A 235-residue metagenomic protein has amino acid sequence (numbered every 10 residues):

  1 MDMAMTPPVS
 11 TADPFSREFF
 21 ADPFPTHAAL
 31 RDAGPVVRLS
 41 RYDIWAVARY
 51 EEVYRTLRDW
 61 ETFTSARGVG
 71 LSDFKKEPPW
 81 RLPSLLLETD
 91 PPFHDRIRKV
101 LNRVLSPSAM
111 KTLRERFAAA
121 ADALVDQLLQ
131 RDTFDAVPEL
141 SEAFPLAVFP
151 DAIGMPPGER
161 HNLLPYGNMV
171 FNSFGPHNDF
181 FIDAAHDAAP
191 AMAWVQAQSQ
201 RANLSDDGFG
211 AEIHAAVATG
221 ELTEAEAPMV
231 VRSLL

Functional and structural regions predicted by a protein language model:
M1-V137, S141, L146-L164, N168-H186: Active-site substrate-recognition loop segments, prototypically the cytochrome P450 B′-helix/B-C loop
L124, P165-A225: Cytochrome P450 catalytic core segment centered on helix I
D151, A218, L235: Short polybasic/polar patches that bind polyanions
P228-L235: Cytochrome P450 catalytic-core helices
